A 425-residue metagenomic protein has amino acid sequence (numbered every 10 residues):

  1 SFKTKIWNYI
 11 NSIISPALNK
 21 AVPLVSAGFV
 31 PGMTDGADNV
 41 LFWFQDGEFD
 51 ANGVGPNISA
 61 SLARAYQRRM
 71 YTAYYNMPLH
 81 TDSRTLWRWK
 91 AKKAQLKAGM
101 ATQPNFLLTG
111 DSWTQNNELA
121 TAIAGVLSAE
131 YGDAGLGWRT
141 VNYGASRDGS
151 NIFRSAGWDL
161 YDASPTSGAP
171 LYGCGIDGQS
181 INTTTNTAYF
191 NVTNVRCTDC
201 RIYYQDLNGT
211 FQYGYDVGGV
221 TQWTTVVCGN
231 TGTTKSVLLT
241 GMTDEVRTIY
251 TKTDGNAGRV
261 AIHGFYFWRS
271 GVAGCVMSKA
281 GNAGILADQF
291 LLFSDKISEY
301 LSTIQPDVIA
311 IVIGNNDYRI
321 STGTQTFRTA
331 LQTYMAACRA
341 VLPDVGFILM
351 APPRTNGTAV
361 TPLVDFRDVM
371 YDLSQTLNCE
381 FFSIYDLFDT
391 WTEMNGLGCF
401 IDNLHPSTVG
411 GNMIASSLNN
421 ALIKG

Functional and structural regions predicted by a protein language model:
S1-S83, A91-T102: Surface-exposed receptor/substrate recognition regions of extracellular proteins
T81-K97, Q289-L301, T329-A337, V364-D368: Alpha-helical scaffolding within the catalytic cores of extracellular/periplasmic polymer-degrading hydrolases
A101-N105, Y131-A134, A273-V276, I304-I309 (+2 more regions): Loop/turn elements at helix/coil->beta-strand transitions in domains of secreted/extracellular proteins
F106-G110: Short hydrophobic beta-strand that contains or immediately precedes a catalytic carboxylate
W113-D216, V220-T329, H405-P406: Conserved SGNH/GDSL esterase-like catalytic core that processes O-acyl groups on lipids and polysaccharides
N116, A122-E130, Y300-T303, V312 (+4 more regions): Structured segments of extracytoplasmic/periplasmic soluble domains in secreted or envelope-associated proteins
S294, R354-G425: Catalytic His-Asp segment of secreted/periplasmic serine-dependent ester chemistry enzymes
A310-R319, M335-D368: Active-site segments of SGNH/GDSL-like serine hydrolases that catalyze O-acetyl group transfer/hydrolysis on lipids
